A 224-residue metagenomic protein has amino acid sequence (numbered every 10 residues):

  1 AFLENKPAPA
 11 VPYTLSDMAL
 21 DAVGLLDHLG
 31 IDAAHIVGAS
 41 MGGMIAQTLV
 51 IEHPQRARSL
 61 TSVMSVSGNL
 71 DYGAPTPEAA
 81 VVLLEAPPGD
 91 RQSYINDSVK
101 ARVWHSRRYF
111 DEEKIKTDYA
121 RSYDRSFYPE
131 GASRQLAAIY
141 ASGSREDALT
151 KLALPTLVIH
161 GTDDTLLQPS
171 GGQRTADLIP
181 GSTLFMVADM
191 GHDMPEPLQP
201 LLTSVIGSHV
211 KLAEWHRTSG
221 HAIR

Functional and structural regions predicted by a protein language model:
P12, S16-A34: Conserved acidic catalytic loop of the alpha/beta-hydrolase fold
I36-G38, V63: Short beta-strand immediately N-terminal to the catalytic nucleophile in serine-hydrolase-like folds
G38, G42, A46: Gly/Ala-rich beta-loop-alpha elbow adjacent to hydrolase catalytic centers
Q47, I51, R58-G89: Flexible "cap/lid" loop of the alpha/beta hydrolase fold
P75-D147, K151-L154, R174: Alpha/beta-hydrolase
L152, V158-H160, D164: Short beta-strand/loop motif that positions the catalytic acidic residue of the alpha/beta-hydrolase fold
T165-G171: Conserved alpha/beta-hydrolase "acid-adjacent" motif
G181-R224: Catalytic active-site module of serine/aspartate enzymes centered on a nucleophile-bearing elbow/loop
